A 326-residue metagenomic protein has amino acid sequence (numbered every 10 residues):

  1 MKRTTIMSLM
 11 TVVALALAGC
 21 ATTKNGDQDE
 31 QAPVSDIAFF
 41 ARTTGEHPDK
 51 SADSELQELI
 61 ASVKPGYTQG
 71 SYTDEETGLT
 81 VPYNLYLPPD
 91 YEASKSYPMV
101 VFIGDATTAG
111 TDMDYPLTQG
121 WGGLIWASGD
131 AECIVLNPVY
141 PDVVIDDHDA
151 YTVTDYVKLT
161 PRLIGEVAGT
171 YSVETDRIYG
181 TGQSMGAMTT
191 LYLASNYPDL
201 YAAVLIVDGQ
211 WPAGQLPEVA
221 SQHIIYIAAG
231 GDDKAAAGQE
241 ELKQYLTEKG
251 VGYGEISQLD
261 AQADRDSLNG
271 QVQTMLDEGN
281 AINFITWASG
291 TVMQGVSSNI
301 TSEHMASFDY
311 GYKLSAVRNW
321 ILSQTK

Functional and structural regions predicted by a protein language model:
T4-T23: Sec-dependent N-terminal signal peptides of Gram-positive bacterial secreted proteins and lipoproteins
C20-Y97, T181, G254-D260: A domain-start/cap signature at the N-terminus of enzymes
D90-K95, D146-S184: Gly/Ser-rich "nucleophile elbow"/oxyanion-hole loop immediately N-terminal to the catalytic nucleophile in hydrolases
K95-M99, D130-I134, E174-I178, Y197-A203 (+3 more regions): Loop/turn elements at helix/coil->beta-strand transitions in domains of secreted/extracellular proteins
M99, I103-P161: Active-site machinery of serine-nucleophile hydrolases
T170, D176-S221: Primarily recognizes the serine-hydrolase "nucleophile elbow" in alpha/beta-hydrolase and SGNH/GDSL folds
A228, D232-K234, G252-K326: C-terminal catalytic histidine-bearing segment of alpha/beta-hydrolase fold enzymes
K234-E240: Conserved alpha/beta-hydrolase "acid-adjacent" motif
